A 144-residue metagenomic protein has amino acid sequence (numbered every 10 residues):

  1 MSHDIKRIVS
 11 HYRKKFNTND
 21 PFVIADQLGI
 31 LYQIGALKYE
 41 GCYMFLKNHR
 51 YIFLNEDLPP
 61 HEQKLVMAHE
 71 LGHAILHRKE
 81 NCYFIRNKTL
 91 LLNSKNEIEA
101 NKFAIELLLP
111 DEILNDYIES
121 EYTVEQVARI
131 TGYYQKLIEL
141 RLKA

Functional and structural regions predicted by a protein language model:
M1-A144: Active-site hotspot residues in diverse enzymes, especially metal/ion-binding acidic/histidine motifs
